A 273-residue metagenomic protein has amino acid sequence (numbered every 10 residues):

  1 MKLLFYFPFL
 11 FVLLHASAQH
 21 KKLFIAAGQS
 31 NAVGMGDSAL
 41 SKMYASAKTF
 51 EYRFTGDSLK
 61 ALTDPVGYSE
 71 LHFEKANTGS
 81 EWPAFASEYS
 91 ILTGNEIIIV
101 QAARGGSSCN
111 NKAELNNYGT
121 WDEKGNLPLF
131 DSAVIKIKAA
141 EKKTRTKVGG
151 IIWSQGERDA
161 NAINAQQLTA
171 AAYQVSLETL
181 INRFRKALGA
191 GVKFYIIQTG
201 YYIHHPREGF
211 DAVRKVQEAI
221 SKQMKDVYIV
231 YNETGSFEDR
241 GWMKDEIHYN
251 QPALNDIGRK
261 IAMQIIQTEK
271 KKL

Functional and structural regions predicted by a protein language model:
M1-H20: Bacterial Sec-dependent N-terminal signal peptides
Q19-L273: Cell-envelope and extracellular/periplasmic
